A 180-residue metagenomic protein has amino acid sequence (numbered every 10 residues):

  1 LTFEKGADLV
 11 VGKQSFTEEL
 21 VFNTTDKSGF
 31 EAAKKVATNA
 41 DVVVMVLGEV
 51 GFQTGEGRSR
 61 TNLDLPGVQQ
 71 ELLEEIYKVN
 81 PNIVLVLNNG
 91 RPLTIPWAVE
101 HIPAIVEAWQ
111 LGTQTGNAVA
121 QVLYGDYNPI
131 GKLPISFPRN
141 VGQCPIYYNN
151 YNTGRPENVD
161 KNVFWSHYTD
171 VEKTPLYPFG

Functional and structural regions predicted by a protein language model:
T2, G6-F22, N88-G180: Secreted, periplasmic, or luminal enzymes acting at the cell surface/secretory milieu
F3-K5, L9-H101: Hydrophobic helix-and-loop "lid/oligomerization" segment in the mid-to-C-terminal part of catalytic domains
